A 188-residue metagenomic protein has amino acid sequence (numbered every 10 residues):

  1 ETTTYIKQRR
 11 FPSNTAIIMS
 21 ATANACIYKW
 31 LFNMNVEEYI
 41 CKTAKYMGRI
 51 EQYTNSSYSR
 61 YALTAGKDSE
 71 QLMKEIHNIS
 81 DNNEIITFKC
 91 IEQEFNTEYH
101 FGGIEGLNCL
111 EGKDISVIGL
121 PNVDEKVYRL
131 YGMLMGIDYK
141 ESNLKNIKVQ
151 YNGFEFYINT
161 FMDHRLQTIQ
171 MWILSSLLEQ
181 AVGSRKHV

Functional and structural regions predicted by a protein language model:
E1-V188: ASCE RecA-like P-loop NTPase motor cores that couple ATP hydrolysis to mechanical translocation on nucleic acids
